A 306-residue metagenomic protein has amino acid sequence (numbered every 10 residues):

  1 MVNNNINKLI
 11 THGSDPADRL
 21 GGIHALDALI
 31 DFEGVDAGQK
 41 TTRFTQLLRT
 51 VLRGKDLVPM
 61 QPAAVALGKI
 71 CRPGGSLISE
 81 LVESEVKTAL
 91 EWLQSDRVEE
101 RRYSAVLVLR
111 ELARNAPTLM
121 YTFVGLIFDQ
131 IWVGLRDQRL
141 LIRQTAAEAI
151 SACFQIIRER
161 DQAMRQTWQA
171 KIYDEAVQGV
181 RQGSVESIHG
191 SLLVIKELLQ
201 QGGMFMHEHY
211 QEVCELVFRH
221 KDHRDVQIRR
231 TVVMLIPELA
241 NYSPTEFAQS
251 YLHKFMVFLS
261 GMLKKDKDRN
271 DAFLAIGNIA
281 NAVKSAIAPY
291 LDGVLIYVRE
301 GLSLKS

Functional and structural regions predicted by a protein language model:
M1-V35: Alpha-helical solenoid scaffolds in large eukaryotic transport, assembly, and signaling factors
V2-I10, G38-L52, I78-L93, Y121-L135 (+4 more regions): HEAT/HEAT-like alpha-solenoid repeats
S14-D15, K55-D56, R97-V98, Q138-R139 (+4 more regions): Short inter-helical turns and helix N-cap capping residues of alpha-solenoid HEAT/ARM repeat scaffolds
L20-G21, A25, F32-K40, G74-L81 (+8 more regions): Alpha-solenoid helical repeat scaffolds
A25-E33, L48-L52, A66-G74, L93 (+9 more regions): Hydrophobic residues within the alpha-helices of tandem HEAT/HEAT-like
L57-Q61, V65-L67, V185, H189: Internal alpha-solenoid helical repeat scaffolds
P59, D129-Q144: Extended hydrophobic secondary-structure segments
